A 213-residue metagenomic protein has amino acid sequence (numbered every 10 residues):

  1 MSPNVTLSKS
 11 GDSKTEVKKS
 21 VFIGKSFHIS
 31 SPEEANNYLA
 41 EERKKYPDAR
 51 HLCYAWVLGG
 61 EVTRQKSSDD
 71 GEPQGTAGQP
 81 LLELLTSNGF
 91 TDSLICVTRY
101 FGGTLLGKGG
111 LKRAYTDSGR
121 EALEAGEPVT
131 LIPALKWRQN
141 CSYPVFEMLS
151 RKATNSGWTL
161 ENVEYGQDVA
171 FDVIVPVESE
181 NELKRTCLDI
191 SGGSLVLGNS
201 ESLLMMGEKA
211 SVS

Functional and structural regions predicted by a protein language model:
M1-G75, V196-S213: C-terminal regulatory domains involved in ligand/effector binding and gene-expression control
K45-A49, S156-E161, L188-V196: A common structural junction motif
A77-A125: Active-site beta-strand/loop microenvironment that shapes enzyme catalytic pockets
E127-V145: Short glycine-/aliphatic-rich beta-strand segments at the starts of folded cytosolic domains
N140-T159: Short amphipathic alpha-helix segments
L149-T154, E182-S191: Short amphipathic alpha-helices in soluble, non-transmembrane regions that often serve as interface/regulatory elements
Q167-D168: N-terminal positively charged helical leader segments and presequences
V173-E180: Terminal, non-globular segments
